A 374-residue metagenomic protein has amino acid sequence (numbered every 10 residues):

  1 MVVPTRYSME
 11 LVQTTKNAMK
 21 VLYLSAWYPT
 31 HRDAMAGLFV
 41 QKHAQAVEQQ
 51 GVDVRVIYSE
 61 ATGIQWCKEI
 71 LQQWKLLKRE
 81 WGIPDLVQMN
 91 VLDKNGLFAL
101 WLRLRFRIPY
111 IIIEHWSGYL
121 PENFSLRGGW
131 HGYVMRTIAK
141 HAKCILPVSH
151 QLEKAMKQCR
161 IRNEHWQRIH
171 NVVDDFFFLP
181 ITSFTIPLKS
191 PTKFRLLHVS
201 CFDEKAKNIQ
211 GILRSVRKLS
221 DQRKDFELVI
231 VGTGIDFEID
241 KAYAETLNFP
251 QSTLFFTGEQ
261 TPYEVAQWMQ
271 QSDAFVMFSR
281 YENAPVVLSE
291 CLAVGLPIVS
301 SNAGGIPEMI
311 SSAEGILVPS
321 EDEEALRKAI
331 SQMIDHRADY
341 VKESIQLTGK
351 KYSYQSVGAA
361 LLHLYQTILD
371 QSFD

Functional and structural regions predicted by a protein language model:
L22, K189-K207, L213-V216: Conserved donor-binding/catalytic core segment of Leloir-type glycosyltransferases
M35, P109-I111, G118-H141: Nucleotide-sugar donor phosphate/pyrophosphate-binding loop at the beta->alpha transition of glycosyltransferases
A139, E259-Q260, Q267-S272: Short alpha-helical donor nucleotide-sugar binding micro-motif in glycosyltransferases
Q151, V172: Carbohydrate-associated surface elements
K241-Q260: Nucleotide-activated donor-binding/catalytic signature segment of Leloir-type glycosyltransferases, i.e., the conserved
R280: Aromatic "clamp/platform" in nucleotide-sugar-dependent glycosyltransferases that forms part of the donor/acceptor
P297-S300: Short hydrophobic beta-strand element within catalytic cores of glycosyltransferases and related nucleotide-activated
S312, I316-E323, Q332-R337: Conserved acidic donor-binding segment of nucleotide-sugar-dependent glycosyltransferases
